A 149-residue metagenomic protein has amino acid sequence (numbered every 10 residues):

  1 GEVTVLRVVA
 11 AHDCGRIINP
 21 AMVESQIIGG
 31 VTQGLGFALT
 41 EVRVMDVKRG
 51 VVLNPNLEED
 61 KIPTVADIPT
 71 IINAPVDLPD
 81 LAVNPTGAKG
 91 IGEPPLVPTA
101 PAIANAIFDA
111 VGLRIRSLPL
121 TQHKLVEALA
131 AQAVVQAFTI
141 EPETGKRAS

Functional and structural regions predicted by a protein language model:
E2-S149: C-terminal catalytic domains of large/alpha subunits in multi-subunit enzymes
